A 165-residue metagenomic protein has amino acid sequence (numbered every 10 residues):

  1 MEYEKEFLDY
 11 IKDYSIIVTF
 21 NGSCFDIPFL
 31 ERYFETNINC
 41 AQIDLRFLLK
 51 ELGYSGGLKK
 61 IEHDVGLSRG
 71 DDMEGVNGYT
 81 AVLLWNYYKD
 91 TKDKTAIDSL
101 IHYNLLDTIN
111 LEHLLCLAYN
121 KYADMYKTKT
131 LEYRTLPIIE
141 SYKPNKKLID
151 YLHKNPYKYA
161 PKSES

Functional and structural regions predicted by a protein language model:
M1-S165: DEDD superfamily 3′-5′ metal-dependent exonuclease/proofreading module
